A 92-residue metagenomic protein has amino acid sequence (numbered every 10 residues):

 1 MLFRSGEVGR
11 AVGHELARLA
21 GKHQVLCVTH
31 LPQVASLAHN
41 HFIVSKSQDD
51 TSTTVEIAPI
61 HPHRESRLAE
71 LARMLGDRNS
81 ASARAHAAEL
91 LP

Functional and structural regions predicted by a protein language model:
M1-L2: Short, small-residue-biased leader/transition segments that mark boundaries at the very start of proteins
G6-P92: C-terminal lobe/lid and adjacent interdomain/linker elements of RecA-like ASCE P-loop ATPase modules
